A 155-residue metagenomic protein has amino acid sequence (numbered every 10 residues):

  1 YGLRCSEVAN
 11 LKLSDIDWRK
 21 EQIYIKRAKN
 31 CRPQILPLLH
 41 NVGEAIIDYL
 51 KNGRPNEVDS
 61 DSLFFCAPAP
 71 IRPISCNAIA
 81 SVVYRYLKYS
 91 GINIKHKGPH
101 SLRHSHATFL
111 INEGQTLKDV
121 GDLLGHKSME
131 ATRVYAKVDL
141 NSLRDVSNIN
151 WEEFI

Functional and structural regions predicted by a protein language model:
L3, V8, I46-Y49, D61-F64 (+3 more regions): Short, structured motif recognition centered on aromatic/hydrophobic residues
R4-S6, N10-E44, E130: Conserved tyrosine-mediated DNA breakage-rejoining catalytic core shared by Y-recombinases
D15-W18, S75, I94-H96, Q115-V134 (+1 more regions): Short, polar N-cap/turn motifs at the start of nucleic acid-interacting alpha helices
E21, A28-I35, E57-S60, I94 (+3 more regions): A cross-kingdom feature marking solvent-exposed beta-strand/loop segments within repeated, beta-rich binding/scaffold
N30-I47, S62-Y84: C-terminal catalytic core of Y-nucleophile DNA break-rejoin enzymes
L36, S81-D122: Short, basic (Lys/Arg/His-rich) helix/loop patches that form interaction surfaces in the mid-to-C-terminal regions
V138-I155: DNA/chromatin major-groove-contacting recognition/catalytic segments
